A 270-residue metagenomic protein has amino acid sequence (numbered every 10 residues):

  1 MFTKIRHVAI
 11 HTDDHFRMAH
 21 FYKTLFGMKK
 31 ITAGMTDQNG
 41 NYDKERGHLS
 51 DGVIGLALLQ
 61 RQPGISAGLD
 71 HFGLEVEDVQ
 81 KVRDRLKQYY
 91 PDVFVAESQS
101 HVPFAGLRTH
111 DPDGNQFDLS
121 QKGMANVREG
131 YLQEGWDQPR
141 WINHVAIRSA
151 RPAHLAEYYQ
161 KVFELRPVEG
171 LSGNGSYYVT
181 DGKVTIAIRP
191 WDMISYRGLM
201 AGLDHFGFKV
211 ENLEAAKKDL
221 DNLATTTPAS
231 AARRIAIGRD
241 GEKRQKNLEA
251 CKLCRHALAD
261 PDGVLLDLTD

Functional and structural regions predicted by a protein language model:
M1-A19, L69-F72, K122-A156, R166 (+2 more regions): N-terminal beta-strand motif that seeds the catalytic metal site of vicinal oxygen chelate
M1-F2, A9-G55, A146-A187, W191 (+1 more regions): Core segments of cupin and vicinal oxygen chelate
K4, D43, G52, G68 (+6 more regions): Exposed loop/turn and edge beta-strand positions of beta-sandwich/beta-sheet ligand-binding modules
I5, L49, V76, L119 (+6 more regions): Fold-core signature of tandem repeat domains
T36, R61, S120-K122, G173 (+2 more regions): Residue-level structural signal for beta-strand termini and adjacent loop
I54-A57, S66, G114-F117, K183-A187 (+1 more regions): Short, charged/polar, Gly/Pro-enriched secondary-structure boundary elements
Q80-R85, L213-L220: Short amphipathic alpha-helices within nucleic acid-binding modules
K87-W141, G170, Y178, D221-D270: Vicinal oxygen chelate
